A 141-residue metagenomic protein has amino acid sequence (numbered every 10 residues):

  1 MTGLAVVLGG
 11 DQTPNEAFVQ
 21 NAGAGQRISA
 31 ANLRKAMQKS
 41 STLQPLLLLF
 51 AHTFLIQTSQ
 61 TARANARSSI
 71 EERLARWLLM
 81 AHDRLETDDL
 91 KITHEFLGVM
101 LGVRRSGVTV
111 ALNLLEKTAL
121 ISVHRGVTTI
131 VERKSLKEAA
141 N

Functional and structural regions predicted by a protein language model:
M1-Q20: Cyclic nucleotide-binding regulatory domains
L4-A5, A36, A139: Residues that scaffold the ATP/ADP-binding catalytic core of kinase and kinase-like folds
A17, L74, V108: Short hydrophobic/aromatic patches on the structural cores and recognition surfaces of FHA
Q20-A22, M37-G102: Polybasic "coupling" helices that flank or enter modular domains
G23-G25, V127: Structural motif
L33-R34, L136: A generic structural signal for short hydrophobic patches within well-formed alpha-helices
M80-N141: Phosphate-/nucleic-acid-contacting segments
